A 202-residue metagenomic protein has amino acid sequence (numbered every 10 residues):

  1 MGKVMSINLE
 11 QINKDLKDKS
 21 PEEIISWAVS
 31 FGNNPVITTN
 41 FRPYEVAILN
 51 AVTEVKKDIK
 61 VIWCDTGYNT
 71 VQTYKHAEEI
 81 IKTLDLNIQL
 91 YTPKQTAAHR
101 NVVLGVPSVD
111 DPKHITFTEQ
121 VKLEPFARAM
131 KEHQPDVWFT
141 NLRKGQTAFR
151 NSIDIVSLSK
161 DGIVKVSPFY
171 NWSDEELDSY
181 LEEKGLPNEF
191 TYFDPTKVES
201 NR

Functional and structural regions predicted by a protein language model:
G2-R202: Nucleotide-activated chemistry modules centered on ATP-dependent adenylation/adenylyltransferase
